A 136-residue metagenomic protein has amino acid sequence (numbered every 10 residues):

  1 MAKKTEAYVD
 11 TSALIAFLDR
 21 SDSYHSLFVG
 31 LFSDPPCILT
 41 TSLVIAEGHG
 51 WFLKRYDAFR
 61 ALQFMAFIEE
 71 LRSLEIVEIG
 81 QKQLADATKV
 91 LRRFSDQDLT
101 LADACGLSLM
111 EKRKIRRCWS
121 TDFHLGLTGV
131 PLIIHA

Functional and structural regions predicted by a protein language model:
M1-K4, L107, E111-A136: Acidic, PIN/NYN-like endoribonuclease modules and their adjacent C-terminal/linker elements
M1-T40, L53-A66, A136: Short, well-structured N-terminal submotif of metal-dependent ribonuclease cores
L14-I15, I45, L125-G126: A generic structural signal for short hydrophobic patches within well-formed alpha-helices
S33-C37, L91-Q97: A short glycine/serine-rich beta->alpha loop
P35-I38, S73-E75, K114-R116: Short active-site oxyanion
R72-F94: Acidic catalytic patch
